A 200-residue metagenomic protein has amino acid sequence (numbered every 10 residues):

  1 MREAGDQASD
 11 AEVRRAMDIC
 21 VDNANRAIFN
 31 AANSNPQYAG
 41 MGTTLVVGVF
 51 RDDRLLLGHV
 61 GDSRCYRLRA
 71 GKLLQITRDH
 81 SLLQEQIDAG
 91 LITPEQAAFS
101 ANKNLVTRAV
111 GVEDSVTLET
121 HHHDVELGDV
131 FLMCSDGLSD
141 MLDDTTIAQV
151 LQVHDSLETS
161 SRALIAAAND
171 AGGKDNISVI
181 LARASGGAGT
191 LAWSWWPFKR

Functional and structural regions predicted by a protein language model:
M1-R200: PP2C/PPM-type serine/threonine phosphatase catalytic domain
